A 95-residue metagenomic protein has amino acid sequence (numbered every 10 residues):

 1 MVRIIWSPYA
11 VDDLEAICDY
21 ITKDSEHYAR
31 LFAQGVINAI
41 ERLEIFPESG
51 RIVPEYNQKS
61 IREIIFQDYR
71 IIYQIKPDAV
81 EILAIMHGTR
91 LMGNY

Functional and structural regions predicted by a protein language model:
M1-A33: Arg/Lys-rich, positively charged N-terminal/basic patches that mediate binding to nucleic acids
A10, V36, Y73: GIY-YIG nuclease signature motif recognition
D19, E26, E41, I45-E48 (+1 more regions): Generic structural signal for secondary-structure transition and capping sites
N38-I65: A short, surface-exposed loop/turn module that caps and links secondary-structure elements
F66-Y69, Q74-Y95: Enriched for short, Lys/Arg-rich terminal
